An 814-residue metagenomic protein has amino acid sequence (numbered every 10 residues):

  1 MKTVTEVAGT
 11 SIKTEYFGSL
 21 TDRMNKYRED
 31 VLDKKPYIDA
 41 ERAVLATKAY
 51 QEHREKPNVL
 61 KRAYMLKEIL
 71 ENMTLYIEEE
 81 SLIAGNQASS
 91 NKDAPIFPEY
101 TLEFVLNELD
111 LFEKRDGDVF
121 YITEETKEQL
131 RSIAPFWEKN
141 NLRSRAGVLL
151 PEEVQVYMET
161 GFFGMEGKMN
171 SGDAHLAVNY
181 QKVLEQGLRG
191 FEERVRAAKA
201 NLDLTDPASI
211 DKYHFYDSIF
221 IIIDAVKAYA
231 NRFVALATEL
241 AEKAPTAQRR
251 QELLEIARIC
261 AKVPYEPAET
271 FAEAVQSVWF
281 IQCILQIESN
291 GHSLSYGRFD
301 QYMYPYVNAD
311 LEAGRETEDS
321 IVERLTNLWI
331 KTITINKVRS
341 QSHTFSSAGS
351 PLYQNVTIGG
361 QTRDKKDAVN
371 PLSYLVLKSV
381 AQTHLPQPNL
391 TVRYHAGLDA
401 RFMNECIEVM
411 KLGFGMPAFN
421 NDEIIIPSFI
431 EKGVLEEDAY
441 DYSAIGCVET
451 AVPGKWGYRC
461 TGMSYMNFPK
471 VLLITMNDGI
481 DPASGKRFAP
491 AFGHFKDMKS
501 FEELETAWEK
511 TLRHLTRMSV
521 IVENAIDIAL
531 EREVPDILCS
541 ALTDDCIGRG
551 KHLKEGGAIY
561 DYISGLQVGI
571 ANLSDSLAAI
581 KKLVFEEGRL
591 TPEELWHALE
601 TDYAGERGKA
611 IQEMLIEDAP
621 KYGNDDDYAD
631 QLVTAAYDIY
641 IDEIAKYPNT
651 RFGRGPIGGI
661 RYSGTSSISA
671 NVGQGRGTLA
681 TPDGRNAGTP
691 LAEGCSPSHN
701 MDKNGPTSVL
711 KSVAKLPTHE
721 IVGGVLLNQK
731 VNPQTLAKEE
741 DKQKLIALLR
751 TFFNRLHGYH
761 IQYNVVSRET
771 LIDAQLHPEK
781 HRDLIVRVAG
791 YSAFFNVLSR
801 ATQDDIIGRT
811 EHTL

Functional and structural regions predicted by a protein language model:
K2-Y216, E252-E255, I259, V263-L814: Conserved catalytic cores of very large enzyme subunits
D217-N231: Extended non-globular scaffold/tether segments
A230-T238: Secondary-structure-rich domain cores
T238-E239, V307: Extended, structured, electrostatic nucleic-acid-contact surfaces
L240-Q248: A conserved hydrophobic secondary-structure block that centers on an alpha-helix together with its immediately flanking
